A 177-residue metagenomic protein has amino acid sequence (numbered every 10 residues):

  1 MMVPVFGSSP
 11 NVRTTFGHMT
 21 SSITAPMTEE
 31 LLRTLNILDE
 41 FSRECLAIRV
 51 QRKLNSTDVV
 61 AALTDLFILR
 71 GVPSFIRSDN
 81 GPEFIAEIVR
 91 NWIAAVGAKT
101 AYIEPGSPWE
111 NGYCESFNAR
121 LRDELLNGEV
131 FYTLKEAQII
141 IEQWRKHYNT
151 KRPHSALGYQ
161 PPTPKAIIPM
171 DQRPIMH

Functional and structural regions predicted by a protein language model:
M1-L38, D58-A62, L69, P73 (+1 more regions): Mobile-element integrase/transposase regions, centering on the N-terminal DNA-binding/Zn-coordinating module
P4, S9, V96, A119-H177: C-terminal domain-tail junction helix/linker
T20, D39, D79, N111 (+2 more regions): Acidic active-site catalytic centers that drive phospho-/nucleotidyl reactions and related ester hydrolyses
D39-E40, V50-N55: A short acidic/small-residue loop/turn micro-motif
E44-C45: Hydrophobic "anchor" residues
L54, L63, R70-I85, Y159-T163: Acidic/histidine-rich, metal-coordinating catalytic segments
I76-N80, A86-R90, T100-R122, L134-K135 (+2 more regions): RNase H-like two-metal-ion nuclease catalytic core shared by retroviral integrases and related mobile-element nucleases
